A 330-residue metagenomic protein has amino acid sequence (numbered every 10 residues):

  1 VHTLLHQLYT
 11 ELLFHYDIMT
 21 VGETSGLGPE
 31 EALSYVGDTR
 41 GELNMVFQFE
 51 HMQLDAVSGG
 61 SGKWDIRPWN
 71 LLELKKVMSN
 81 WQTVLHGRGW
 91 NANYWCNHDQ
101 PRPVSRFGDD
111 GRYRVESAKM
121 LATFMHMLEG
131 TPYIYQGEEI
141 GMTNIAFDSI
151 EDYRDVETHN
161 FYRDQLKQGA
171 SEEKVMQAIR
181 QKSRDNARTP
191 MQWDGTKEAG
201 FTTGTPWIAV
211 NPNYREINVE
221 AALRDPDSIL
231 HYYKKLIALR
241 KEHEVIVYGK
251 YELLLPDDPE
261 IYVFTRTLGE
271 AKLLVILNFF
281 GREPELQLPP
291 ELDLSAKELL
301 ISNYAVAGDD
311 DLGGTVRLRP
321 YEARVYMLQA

Functional and structural regions predicted by a protein language model:
V1-A330: Active-site and adjacent substrate-binding regions of carbohydrate-active enzymes
